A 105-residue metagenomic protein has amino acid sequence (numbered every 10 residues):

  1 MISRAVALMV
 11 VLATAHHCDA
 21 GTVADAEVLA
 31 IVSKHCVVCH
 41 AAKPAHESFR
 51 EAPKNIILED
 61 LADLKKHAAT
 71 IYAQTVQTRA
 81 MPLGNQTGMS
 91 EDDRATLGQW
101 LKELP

Functional and structural regions predicted by a protein language model:
M1-I2, T14: N-terminal targeting/docking segments
I2-L8: Sec-dependent signal peptide recognition, specifically the positively charged N-region followed immediately by
L12, H16-P105: Aromatic- and Gly/Pro-enriched helix-to-coil junctions and flexible linker segments
